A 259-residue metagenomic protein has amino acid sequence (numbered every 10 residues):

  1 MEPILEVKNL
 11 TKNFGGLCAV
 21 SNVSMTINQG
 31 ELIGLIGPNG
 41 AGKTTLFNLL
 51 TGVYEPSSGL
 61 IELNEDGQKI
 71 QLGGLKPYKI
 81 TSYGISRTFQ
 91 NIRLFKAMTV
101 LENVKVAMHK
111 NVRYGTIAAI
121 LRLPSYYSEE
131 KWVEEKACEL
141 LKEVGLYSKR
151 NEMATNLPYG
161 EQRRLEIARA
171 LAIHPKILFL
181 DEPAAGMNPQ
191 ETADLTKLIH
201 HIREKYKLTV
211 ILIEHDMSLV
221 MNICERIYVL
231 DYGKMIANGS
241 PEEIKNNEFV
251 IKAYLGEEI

Functional and structural regions predicted by a protein language model:
E2-I259: Glycine-rich phosphate-binding loops of nucleotide-dependent enzymes
